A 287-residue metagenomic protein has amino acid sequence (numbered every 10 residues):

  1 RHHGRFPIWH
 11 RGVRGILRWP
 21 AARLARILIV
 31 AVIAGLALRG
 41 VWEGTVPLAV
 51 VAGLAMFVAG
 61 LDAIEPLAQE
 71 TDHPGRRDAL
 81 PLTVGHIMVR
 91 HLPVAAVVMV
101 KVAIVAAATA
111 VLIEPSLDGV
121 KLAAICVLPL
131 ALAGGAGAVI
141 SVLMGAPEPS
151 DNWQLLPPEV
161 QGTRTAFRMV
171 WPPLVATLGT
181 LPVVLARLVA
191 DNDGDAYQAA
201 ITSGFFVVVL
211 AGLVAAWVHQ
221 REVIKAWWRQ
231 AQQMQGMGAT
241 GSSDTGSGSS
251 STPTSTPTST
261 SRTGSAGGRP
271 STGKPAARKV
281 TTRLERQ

Functional and structural regions predicted by a protein language model:
R1-D78, T83-Q287: Hydrophobic alpha-helical transmembrane segments of membrane proteins
